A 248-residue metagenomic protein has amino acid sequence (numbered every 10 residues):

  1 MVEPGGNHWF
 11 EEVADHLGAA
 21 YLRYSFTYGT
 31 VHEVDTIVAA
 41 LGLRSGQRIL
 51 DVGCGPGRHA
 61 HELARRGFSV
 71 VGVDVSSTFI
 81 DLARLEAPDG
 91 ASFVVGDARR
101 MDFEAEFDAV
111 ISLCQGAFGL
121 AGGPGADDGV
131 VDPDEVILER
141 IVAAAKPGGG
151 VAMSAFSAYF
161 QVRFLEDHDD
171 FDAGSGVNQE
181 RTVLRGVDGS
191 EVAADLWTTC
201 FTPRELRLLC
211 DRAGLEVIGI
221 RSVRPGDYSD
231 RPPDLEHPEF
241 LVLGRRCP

Functional and structural regions predicted by a protein language model:
M1-Q47: Conserved class I S-adenosyl-L-methionine
G53-G57: Class I SAM-dependent methyltransferase "Motif I" SAM/SAH-binding loop
R58-R100: Class I SAM-dependent methyltransferase SAM/SAH-binding core
R99-A109: A short acidic, Gly/Pro-enriched loop at the edge of an enzyme's catalytic core that lines a small-molecule cofactor
D108-P133: A short SAM/SAH-binding and catalytic strip from SAM-dependent methyltransferases
G129-P147: A short glycine-rich, Lys/Arg-flanked "PGG" loop and its adjoining helix->strand segment in the class I
G148-L209, A213: SAM-dependent methyltransferase
E205, L209-P248: C-terminal lobe and adjacent flexible extensions of AdoMet/dcAdoMet transferase-like proteins
